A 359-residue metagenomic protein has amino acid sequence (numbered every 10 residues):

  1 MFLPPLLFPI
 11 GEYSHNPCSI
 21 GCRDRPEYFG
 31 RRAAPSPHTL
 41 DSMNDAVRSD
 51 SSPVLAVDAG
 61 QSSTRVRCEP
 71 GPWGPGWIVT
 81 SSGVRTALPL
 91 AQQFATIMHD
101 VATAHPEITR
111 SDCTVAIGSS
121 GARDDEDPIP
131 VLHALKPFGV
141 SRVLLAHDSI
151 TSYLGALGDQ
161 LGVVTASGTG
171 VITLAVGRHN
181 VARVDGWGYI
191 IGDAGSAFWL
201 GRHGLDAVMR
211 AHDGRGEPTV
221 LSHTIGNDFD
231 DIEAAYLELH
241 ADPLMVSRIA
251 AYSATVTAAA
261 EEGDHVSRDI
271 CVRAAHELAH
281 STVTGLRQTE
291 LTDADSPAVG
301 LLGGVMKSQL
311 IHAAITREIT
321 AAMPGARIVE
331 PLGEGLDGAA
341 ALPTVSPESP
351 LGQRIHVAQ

Functional and structural regions predicted by a protein language model:
M1-I10, S14: Extreme N-terminal basic, low-complexity initiation segments that serve as generic localization/processing leaders
G11-Y13, C18-C22, Y28-E107, G155-L161 (+1 more regions): ATP-binding/phosphotransfer module of carbohydrate and carboxylate kinases, centering on a glycine-rich
S49, R110, P137-V140, R178 (+1 more regions): Short, well-ordered coil/turn elements that cap or connect secondary structure elements
D50, Q61-S62, C113, S167-T169: Short, basic and Ser/Thr-rich N-terminal targeting/leader segments
S82-T86, H99-L145, A156-L157, A298: Short beta-strand-loop/turn "lid" adjacent to the catalytic site in phosphate-handling enzymes
G118, A146-D148, V329-P331: Structural motif
A122-P218, L351-Q359: Phosphate-binding/catalytic loop of phosphoryl-transfer enzymes
